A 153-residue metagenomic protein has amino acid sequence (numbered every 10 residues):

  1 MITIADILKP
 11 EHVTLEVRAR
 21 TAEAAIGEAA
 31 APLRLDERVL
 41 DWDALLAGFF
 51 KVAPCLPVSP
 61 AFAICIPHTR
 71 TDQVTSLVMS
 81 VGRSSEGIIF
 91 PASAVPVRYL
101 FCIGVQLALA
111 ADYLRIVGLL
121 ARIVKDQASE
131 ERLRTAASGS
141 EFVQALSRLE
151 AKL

Functional and structural regions predicted by a protein language model:
M1-L153: Cytosolic covalent-transfer regions centered on His/Cys nucleophiles that carry phosphoryl or persulfide groups
